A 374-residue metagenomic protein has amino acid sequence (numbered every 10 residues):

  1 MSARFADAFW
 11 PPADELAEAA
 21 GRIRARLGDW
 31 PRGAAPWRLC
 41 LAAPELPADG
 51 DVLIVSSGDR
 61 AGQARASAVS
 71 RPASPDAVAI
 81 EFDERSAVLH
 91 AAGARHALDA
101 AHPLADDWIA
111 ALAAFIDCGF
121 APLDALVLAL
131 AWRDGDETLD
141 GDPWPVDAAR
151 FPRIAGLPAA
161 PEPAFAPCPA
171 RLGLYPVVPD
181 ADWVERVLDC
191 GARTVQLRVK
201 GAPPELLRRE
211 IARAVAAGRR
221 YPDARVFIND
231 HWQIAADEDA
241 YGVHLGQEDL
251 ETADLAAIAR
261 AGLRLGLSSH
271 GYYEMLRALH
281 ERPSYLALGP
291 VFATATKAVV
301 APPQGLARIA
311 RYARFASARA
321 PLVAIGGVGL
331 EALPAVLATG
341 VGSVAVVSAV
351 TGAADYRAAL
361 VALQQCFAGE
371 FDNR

Functional and structural regions predicted by a protein language model:
M1-D49, G58, L123-A170, G369: Charged C-terminal helix
C40, L53-I54, S67, A170-V178 (+7 more regions): Hydrophobic faces of well-ordered beta-strands that scaffold small-molecule active sites in alpha/beta enzyme cores
D51, S74-A77, D189-T194, D237-V243 (+4 more regions): Glycine-enriched alpha-helix->loop->beta-strand junction motifs that scaffold or abut catalytic
L53-A100: Conserved phosphate-donor
A101-P122, L126: Short, small-residue alpha-helix embedded
C118-A121, D136-D140, R193, R198-K200 (+3 more regions): Glycine-rich phosphate-binding active-site loops on the catalytic face of alpha/beta enzymes
R208-D230, Q247, L255-H270, A301-L330 (+1 more regions): Alpha-helix-loop-beta-strand connector modules within alpha/beta enzyme cores
V226-Y241, H270-S284, R314-V323, V328-V346 (+1 more regions): Catalytic cores of alpha/beta
